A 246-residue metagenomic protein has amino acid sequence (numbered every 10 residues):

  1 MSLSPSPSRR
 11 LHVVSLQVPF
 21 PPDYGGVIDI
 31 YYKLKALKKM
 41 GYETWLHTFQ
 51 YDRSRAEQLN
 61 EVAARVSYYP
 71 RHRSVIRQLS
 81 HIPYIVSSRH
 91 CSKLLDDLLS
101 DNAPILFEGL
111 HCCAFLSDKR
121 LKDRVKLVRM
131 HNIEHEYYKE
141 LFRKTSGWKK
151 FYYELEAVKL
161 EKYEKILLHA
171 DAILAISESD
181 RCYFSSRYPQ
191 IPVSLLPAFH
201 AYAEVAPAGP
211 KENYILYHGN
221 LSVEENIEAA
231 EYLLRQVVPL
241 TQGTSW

Functional and structural regions predicted by a protein language model:
M1-R65: N-terminal subdomain of nucleotide-sugar transferases
V14, I176, H218-L221: Short hydrophobic "strand-cap" motifs at the C-terminus of beta-strands
V66-L94, G147-Y152: A short, charged, and often flexible helix/loop element on the N-terminal side of the glycosyltransferase catalytic
L95-D96, E134, K150-I173: Membrane-proximal helix-turn-helix segments that form the acceptor-binding/catalytic region of lipid-linked
D96-A114, V125-L127: Short N-terminal targeting/anchoring amphipathic segment
I105, L121-F142: Active-site proximal beta-strand in glycosyltransferases
R120-D123, H169-H200: Helix-loop-beta element that forms the nucleotide-linked donor phosphate-binding surface in glycosyltransferases
L195-W246: Conserved catalytic-core segment of nucleotide-activated headgroup transferases in glycan assembly
